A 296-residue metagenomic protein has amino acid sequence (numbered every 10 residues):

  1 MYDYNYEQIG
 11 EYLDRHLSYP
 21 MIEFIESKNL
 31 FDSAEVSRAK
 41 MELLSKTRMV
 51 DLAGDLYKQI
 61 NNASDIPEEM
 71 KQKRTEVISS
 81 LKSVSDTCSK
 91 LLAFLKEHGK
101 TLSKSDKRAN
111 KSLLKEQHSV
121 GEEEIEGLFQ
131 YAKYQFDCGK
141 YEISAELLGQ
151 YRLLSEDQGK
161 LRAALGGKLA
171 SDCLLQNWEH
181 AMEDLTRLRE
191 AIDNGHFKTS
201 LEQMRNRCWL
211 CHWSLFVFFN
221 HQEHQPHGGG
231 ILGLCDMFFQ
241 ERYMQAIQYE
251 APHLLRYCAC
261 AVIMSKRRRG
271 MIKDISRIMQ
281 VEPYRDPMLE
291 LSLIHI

Functional and structural regions predicted by a protein language model:
M1-I294: Extended alpha-helical scaffold regions
